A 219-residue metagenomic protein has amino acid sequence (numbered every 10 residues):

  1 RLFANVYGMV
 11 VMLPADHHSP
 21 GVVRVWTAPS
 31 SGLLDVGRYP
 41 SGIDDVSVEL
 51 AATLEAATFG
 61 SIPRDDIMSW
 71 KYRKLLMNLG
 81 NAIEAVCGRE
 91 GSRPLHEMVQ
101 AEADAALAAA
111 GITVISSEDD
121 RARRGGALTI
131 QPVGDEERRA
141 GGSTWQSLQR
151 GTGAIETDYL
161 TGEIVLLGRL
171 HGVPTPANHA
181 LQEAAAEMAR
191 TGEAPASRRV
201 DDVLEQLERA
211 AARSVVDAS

Functional and structural regions predicted by a protein language model:
R1-G80: Rossmann-fold dinucleotide-binding core
L2-F3, T58, C87, G111 (+1 more regions): A broad structural signal for alpha-helix termini and local helix breaks/kinks
A28-S31, I62, A82-I83, A122-R124 (+1 more regions): A short alpha-helix capping/helix-coil boundary motif
G32, L75, L79-M98: N-terminal glycine-rich phosphate-binding loop for ADP-containing cofactors
G37, S41, E90-P94, G151: Charge-dense, low-complexity intrinsically disordered segments
R64-W70, S92-L95, V99: Substrate-binding/catalytic subdomain of NAD(P)-dependent oxidoreductase enzymes
S69-A85, E136-G141, L160: Active-site/ligand-binding neighborhood in enzyme catalytic cores
R93-S219: NAD(P)-dependent Rossmann-like dehydrogenase/reductase catalytic/cofactor-binding core
